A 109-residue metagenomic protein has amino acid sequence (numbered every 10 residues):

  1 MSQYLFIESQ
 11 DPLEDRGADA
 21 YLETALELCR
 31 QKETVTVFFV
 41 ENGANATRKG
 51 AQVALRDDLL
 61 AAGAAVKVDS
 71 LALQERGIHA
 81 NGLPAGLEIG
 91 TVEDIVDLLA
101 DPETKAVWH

Functional and structural regions predicted by a protein language model:
Q3, E33-T36, A65: Residues at the starts of beta-strands that form the adenosine-phosphate
Q3-D19, E41-T47: Short, glycine-rich nucleotide/cofactor-binding loops
F6, V37-F39, V68: Structural beta-sheet core signal
G17-R30, V37: Histidine-anchored nucleotide/phosphate-binding helix
C29, L60, A100: Anion (oxyanion) recognition and catalysis
F38, G43-D57: N-terminal beta-loop-helix "entrance" segment that forms/cooperates in small-molecule cofactor or anionic ligand
Q52-H79: A glycine-rich helix N-cap at a beta->alpha junction
G77-H109: C-terminal structural segments of small proteins and small subunits
